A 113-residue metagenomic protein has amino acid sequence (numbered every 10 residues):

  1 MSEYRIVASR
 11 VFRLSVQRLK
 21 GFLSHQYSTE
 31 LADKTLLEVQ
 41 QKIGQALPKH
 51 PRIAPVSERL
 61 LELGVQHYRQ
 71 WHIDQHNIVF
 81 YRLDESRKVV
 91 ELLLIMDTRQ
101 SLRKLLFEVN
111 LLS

Functional and structural regions predicted by a protein language model:
M1, P48, P55, D97-Q100: Residue-level signal for pocket-adjacent positions within structured domains
M1-K42: Arg/Lys-rich, positively charged N-terminal/basic patches that mediate binding to nucleic acids
S2, Q66, K88-E91: Residue-level signal for beta-strand positions within conserved beta-sheet cores that form or flank
F22-H25, T29, I53, T98 (+1 more regions): A short linear boundary/processing microfeature
Q40-P51: Compact soluble domain cores
K49-S86: Basic/aromatic recognition patch in beta-strand/loop cores that engages polyanionic ligands
I73-S113: Enriched for short, Lys/Arg-rich terminal
